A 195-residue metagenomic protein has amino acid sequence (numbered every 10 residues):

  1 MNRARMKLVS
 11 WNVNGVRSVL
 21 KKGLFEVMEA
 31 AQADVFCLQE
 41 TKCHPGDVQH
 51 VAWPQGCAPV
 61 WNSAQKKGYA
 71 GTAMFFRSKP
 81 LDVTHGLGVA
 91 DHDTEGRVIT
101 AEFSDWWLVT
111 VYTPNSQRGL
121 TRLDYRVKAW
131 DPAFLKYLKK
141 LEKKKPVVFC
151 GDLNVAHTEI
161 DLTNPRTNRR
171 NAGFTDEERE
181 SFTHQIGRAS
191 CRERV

Functional and structural regions predicted by a protein language model:
M1-W53, A64, Y69, H85: N-terminal, active-site-proximal structural segment of metallo-dependent hydrolase catalytic domains
M6-N14, D105-L120, C150: Active-site-proximal beta-strand elements of phosphoester/diester hydrolases
R17, P45-D47, G68-Y69, S116-L120 (+1 more regions): Short catalytic/ligand-binding loop motif for oxyanion handling, primarily in non-cytosolic enzymes, centered on
K21-K22, E95, R179: Structural motif corresponding to alpha-helix initiation and N-cap regions
F25-E29, R97-S104, A133-P146: Short amphipathic alpha-helices and their capping/turn segments at secondary-structure boundaries
V35, Q55-A58, W130-R194: Metal-dependent phosphoesterases centered on the DNase I-like endonuclease/exonuclease/phosphatase
K42, V48-R118: Structured beta-strand-rich core segments of catalytic domains in phosphoester-bond hydrolases
G88-V89, T113-D131, R166-N171: Surface-exposed cleft-lining segments at the edges of enzyme active sites
